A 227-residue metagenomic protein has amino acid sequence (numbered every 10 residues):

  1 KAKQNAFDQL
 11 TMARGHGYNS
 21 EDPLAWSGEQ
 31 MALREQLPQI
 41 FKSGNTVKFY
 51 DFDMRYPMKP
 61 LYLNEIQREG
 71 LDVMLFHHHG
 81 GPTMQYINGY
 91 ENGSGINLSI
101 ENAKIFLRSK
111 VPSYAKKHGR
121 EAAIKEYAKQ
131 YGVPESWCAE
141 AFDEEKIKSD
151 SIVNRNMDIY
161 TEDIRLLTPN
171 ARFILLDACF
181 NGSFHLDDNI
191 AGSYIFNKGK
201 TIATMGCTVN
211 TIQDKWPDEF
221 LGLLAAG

Functional and structural regions predicted by a protein language model:
K1-G227: Cysteine-dependent hydrolase recognition
